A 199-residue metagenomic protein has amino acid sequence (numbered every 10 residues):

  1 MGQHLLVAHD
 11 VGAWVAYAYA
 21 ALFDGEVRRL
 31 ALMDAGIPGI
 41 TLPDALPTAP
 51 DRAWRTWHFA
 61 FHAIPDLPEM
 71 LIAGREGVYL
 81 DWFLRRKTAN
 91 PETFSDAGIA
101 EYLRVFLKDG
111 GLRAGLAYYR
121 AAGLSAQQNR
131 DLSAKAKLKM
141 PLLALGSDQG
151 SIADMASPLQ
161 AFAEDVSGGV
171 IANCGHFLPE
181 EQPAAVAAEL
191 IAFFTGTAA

Functional and structural regions predicted by a protein language model:
M1-V7, V11-I171, P179, I191-A199: Flexible "cap/lid" subdomain of the alpha/beta-hydrolase fold that forms the substrate-access gate
C174-A187: Catalytic histidine-centered segment of alpha/beta-hydrolase-like enzymes
